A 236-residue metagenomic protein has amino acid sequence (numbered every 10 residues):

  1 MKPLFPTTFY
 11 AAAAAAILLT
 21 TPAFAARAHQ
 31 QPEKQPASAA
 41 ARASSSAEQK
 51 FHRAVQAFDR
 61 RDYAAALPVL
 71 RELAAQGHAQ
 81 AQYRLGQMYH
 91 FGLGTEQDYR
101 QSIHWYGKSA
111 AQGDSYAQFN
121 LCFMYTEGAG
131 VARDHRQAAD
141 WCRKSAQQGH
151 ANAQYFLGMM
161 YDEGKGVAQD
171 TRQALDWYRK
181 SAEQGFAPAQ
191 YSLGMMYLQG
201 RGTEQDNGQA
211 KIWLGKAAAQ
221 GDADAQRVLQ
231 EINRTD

Functional and structural regions predicted by a protein language model:
Y10-T20: Bacterial N-terminal signal peptides
F24-A64, P68: N-terminal leader/linker segments that initiate helical-solenoid repeat arrays
H29-A43, A47, E204-D236: Terminal, low-structured helical/coil segments at or just beyond the last alpha-helical repeat
A43-S45, K50, F58-D62, A75-H78 (+12 more regions): Short helix-capping/linker turns of helical repeat alpha-solenoids
K50-D59, V69-L73, R84-F91, T95 (+6 more regions): Hydrophobic face of amphipathic alpha-helices that form TPR/SEL1-like repeat modules and related alpha-solenoid
Y83-R84, Y116-N120, N152-F156, T171 (+3 more regions): Alpha-solenoid helical repeat scaffolds
